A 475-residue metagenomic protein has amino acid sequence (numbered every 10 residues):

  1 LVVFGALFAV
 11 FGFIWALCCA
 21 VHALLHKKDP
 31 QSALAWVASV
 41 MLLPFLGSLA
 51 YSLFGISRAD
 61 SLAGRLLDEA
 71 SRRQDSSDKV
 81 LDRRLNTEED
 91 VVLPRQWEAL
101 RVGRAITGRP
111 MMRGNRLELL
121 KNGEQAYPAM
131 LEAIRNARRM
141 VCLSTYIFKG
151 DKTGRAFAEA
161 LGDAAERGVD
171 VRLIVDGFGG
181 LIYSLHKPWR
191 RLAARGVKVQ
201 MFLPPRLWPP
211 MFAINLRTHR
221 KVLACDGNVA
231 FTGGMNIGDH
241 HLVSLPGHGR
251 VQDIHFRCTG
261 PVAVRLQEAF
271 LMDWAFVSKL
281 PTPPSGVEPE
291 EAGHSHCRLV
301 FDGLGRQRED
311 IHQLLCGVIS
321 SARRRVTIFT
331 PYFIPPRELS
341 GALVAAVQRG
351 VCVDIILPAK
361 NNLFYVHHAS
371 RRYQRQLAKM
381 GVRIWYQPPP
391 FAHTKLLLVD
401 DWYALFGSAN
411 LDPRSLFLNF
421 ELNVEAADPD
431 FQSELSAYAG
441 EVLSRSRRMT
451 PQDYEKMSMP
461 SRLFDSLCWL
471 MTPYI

Functional and structural regions predicted by a protein language model:
L1-Q313, G317, S321, A345 (+7 more regions): N-terminal localization/anchoring segments of enzymes in phospholipid and broader phosphate metabolism
Y146, M211, P331-Y332, V366: Glycine- and other small-residue-rich loops at beta-strand/loop junctions that grip anionic moieties
Y332-D354, P358-A359, L363: Helical hairpin unit composed of two closely spaced alpha helices linked by a short loop
G341-A342, H367-R371: Short glycine/threonine-rich loop-to-helix capping motif typified by GTGT followed within a few residues by an Asp-Pro
I384-P388: Active-site donor-binding acidic/aromatic loop of nucleotide-activated sugar and phosphosugar transferases involved
K395: Catalytic-core elements of nucleic-acid end-processing and repair enzymes
